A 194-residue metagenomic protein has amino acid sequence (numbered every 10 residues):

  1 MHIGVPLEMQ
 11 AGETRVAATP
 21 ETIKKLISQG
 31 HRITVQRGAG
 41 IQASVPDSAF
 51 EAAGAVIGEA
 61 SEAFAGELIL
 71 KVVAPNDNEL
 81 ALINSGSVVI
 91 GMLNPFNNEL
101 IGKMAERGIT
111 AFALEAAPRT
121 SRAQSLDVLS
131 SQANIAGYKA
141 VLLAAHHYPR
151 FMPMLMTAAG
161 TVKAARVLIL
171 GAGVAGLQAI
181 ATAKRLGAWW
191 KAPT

Functional and structural regions predicted by a protein language model:
H2, E8, N78-R166: Glycine/serine-rich phosphate-binding loop and adjoining beta1-alpha1 elements at the start of nucleotide-handling
H2-K103, R107: An N-terminal-biased, well-structured beta-alpha scaffold segment characteristic of Rossmann-like dinucleotide-binding
P6-V45, F151-T194: Glycine-rich phosphate/diphosphate-binding loop of Rossmann-like nucleotide-binding domains
S28-R32, A55-V56, K71, E106-T110 (+4 more regions): Generic secondary-structure signature for well-ordered alpha-helical cores
I57-A65, M104, I135-H147, A172-G187: Short, Lys/Arg-enriched charge-dense amphipathic segments
